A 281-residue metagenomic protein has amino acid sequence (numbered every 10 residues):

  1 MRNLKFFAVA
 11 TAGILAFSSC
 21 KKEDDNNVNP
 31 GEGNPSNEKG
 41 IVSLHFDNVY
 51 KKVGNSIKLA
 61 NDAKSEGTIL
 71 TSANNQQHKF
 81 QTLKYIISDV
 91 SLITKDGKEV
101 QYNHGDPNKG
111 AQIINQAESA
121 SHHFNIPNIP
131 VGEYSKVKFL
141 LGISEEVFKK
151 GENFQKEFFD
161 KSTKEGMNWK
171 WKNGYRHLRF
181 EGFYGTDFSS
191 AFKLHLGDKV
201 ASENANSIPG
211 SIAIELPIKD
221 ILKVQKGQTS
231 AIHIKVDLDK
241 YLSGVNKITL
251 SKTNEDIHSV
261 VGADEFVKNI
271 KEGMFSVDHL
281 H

Functional and structural regions predicted by a protein language model:
M1-A8: Bacterial N-terminal signal peptides that target proteins for export
L4, K21-K22: Low-complexity, intrinsically disordered regulatory segments enriched in Pro/Ser/Thr and acidic residues
T11-I14: Alpha-helical transmembrane segments
A16-S19: C-terminal motif of bacterial Sec signal peptides marking the signal peptidase cleavage site
K22-H281: A short, solvent-exposed, low-complexity linear motif enriched for acidic/polar residues with Pro/Gly/Ser/Thr
